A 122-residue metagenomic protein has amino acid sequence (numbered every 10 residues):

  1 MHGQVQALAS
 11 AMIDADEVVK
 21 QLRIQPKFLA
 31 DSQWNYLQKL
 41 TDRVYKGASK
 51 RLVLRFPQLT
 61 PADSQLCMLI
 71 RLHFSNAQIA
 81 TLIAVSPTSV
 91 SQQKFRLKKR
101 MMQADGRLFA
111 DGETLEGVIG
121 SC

Functional and structural regions predicted by a protein language model:
M1-K39, R43: Charged/polar helix/coil "stalk" or linker segments at domain boundaries
K27-C122: Cytosolic nucleotide-binding catalytic cores of signal-transduction proteins
